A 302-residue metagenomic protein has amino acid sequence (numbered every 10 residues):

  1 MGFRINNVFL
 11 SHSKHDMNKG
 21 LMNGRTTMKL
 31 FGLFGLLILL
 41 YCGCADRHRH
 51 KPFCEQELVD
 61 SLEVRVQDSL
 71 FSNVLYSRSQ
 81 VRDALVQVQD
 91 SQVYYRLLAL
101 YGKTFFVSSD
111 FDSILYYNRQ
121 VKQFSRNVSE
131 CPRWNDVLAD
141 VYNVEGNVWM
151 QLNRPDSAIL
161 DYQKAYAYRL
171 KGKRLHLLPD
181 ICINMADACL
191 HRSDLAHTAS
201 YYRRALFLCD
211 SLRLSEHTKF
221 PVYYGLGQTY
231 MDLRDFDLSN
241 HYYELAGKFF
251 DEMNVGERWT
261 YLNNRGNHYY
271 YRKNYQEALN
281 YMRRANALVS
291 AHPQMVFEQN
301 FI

Functional and structural regions predicted by a protein language model:
G2-I5, L37: Short, basic, low-complexity termini and linkers enriched in Ser/Thr/Gly/Pro that act as targeting/leader peptides
V8, S13-D16: Short hydrophobic alpha-helical segments enriched in small aliphatic residues
M28-G35: Sec-dependent signal peptide recognition, specifically the positively charged N-region followed immediately by
L36-C44: Hydrophobic h-region of N-terminal signal peptides that target proteins for export in Gram-negative bacteria
C44-I302: A "functional boundary" signal
